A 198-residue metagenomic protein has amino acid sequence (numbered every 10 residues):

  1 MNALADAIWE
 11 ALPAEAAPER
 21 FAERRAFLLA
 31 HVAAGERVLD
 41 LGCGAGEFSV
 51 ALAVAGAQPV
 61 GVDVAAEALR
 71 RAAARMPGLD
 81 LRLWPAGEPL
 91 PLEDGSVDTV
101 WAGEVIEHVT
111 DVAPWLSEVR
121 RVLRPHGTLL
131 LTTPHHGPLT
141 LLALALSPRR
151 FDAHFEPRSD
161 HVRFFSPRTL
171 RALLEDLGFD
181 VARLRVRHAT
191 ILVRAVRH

Functional and structural regions predicted by a protein language model:
M1-E93, T99-W101, L116, F155-L173 (+1 more regions): Conserved N-terminal segment of class I S-adenosyl-L-methionine
R37, H126-T128: Short glycine-centered segments of the SAM/dcSAM-binding site in methyltransferase folds
P59, L129-L130: A short hydrophobic/small-residue beta-strand
E67, T110-P114, L141: Short N-terminal helix/helix-N-cap motif within the alpha/beta-hydrolase-1
W101-T110: A short SAM/SAH-binding and catalytic strip from SAM-dependent methyltransferases
P114-P125: A short glycine-rich, Lys/Arg-flanked "PGG" loop and its adjoining helix->strand segment in the class I
L131-D152: Conserved class I S-adenosyl-L-methionine
